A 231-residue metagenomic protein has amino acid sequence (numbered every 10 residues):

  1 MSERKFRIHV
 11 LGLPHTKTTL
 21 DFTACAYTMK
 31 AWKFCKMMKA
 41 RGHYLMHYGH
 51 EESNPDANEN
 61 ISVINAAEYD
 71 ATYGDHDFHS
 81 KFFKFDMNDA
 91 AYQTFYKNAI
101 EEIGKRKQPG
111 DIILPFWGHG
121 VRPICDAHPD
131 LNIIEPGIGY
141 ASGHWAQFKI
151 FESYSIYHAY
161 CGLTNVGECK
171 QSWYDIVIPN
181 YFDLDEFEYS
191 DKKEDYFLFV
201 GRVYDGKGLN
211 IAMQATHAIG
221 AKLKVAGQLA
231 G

Functional and structural regions predicted by a protein language model:
M1-G231: Catalytic cores of nucleotide-sugar-dependent glycosyltransferases that transfer UDP/GDP/TDP-activated
